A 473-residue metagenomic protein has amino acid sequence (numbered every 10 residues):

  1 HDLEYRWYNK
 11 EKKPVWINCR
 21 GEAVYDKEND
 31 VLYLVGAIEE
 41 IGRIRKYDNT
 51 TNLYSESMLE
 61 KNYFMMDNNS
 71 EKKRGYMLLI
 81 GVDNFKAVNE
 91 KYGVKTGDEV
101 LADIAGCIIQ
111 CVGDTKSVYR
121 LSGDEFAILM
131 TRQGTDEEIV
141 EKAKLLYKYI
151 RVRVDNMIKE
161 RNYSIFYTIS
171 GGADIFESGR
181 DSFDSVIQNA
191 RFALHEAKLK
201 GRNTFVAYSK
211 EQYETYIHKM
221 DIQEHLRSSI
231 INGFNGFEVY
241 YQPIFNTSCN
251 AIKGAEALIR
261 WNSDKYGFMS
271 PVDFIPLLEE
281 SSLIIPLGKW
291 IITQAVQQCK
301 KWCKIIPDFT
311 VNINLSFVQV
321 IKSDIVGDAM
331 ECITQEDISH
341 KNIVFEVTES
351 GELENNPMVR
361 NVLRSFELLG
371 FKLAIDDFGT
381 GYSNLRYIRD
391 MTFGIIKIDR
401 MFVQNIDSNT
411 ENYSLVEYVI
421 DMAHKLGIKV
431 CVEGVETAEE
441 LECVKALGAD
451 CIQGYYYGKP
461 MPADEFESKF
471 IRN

Functional and structural regions predicted by a protein language model:
R6, H218-L277, N314, I375 (+2 more regions): Active-site core of bacterial EAL-family cyclic-dinucleotide phosphodiesterase domains
K13, C19-V35, I252, S263: Short loop/turn elements at sensory-signaling interfaces that couple input to output
I41-G42, N69, E196-E238, S248 (+4 more regions): C-di-GMP signaling machinery
R45-K46, T51-Y76, V82-G113, Y119-G123 (+7 more regions): Conserved long alpha-helical elements within nucleotide-processing catalytic cores of c-di-GMP signaling and class III
Y119-S122, R151-S170, K198, G267 (+2 more regions): Catalytic core regions of nucleotide second-messenger enzymes
L129, D155-H195, T204-Y208, D308-S316: A short glycine-enriched loop-to-beta-strand structural element that forms part of the catalytic core of nucleotide
N246-E256, S281-V359, G434: Catalytic core of bacterial c-di-GMP phosphodiesterases, primarily the EAL and HD-GYP domains, capturing alpha-helical
A251, D264-K265, S316-S323, N342-P357 (+1 more regions): EAL-family c-di-GMP phosphodiesterase catalytic domain
